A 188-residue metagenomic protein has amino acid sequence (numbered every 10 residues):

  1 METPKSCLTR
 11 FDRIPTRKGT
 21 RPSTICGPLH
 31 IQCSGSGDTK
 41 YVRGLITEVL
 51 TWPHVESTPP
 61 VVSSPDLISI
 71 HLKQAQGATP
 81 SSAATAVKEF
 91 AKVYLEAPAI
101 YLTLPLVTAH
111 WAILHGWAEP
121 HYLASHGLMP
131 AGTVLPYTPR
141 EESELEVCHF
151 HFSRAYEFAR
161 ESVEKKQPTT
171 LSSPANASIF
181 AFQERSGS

Functional and structural regions predicted by a protein language model:
M1-S188: Charge-dense, helix-prone N-terminal extensions
